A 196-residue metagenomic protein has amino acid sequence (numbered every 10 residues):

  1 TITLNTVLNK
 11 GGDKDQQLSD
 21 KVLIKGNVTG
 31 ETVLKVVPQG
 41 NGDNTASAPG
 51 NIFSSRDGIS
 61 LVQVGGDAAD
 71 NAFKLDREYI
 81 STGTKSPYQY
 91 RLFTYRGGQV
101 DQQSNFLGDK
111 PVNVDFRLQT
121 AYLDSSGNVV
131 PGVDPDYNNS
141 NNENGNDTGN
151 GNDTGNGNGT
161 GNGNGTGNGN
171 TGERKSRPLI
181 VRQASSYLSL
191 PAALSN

Functional and structural regions predicted by a protein language model:
T1-I59, G65: Extracellular beta-strand/loop-rich repeat segments of large surface/secreted proteins
V7, A72-K74, E78, S186-S189 (+1 more regions): Residue-level preference for alpha-helix termini and adjacent loops
Q16-S19, V36-T45, A72, R96-Q99 (+4 more regions): Short amphipathic alpha-helical surface micro-motifs
G50, S60-V62, E78, G127-N128 (+1 more regions): Residue-level marker of intrinsically disordered, low-complexity segments enriched for small/polar residues
S54, Q63-Y79: Active-site rim segments in enzyme catalytic domains, especially the processed small/beta chain of N-terminal
S60-G65, Y90-L92, S189-N196: Generic hydrophobic, helix-prone segments enriched in Leu/Val/Ile
D67, R77-D136: Low-complexity acidic/polar repeat-biased segments
N128, G132-G145, N150, N156-N196: Outer membrane beta-barrel translocator domains of Type V secretion systems
